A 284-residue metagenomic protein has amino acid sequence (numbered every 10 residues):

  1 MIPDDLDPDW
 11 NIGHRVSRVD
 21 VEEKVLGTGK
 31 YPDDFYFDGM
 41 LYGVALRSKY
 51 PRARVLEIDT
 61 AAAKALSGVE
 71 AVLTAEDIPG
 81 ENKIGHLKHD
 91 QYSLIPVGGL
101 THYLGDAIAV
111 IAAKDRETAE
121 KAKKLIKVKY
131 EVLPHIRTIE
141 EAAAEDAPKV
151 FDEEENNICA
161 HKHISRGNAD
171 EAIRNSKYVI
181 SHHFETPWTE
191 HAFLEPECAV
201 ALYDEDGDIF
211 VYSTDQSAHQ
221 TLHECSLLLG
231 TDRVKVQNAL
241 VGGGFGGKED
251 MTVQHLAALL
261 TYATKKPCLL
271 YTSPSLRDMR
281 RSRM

Functional and structural regions predicted by a protein language model:
M1-N156, V179, V253, A263-K265: Flexible, low-hydrophobicity surface segments
Y42, H102-Y103, L202-F210, L240-V241 (+1 more regions): Short, surface-exposed connector motifs at secondary-structure boundaries
A75, V211, R233-L240, K266-S273: Beta-strand segments within the central parallel beta-sheet cores of soluble alpha/beta enzyme folds
A169-L229: Conserved beta-alpha junction segments in alpha/beta enzyme cores
T189, Y212-Q216, G244-M251, R277: Alpha-helix capping and helix-loop boundary segments enriched in small/acidic/polar residues
G244-K265, L269: Thiamine diphosphate
Y271-M284: Single conserved hydrophobic/aromatic residue that forms the stacking wall/gate of nucleotide- or nucleobase-binding
